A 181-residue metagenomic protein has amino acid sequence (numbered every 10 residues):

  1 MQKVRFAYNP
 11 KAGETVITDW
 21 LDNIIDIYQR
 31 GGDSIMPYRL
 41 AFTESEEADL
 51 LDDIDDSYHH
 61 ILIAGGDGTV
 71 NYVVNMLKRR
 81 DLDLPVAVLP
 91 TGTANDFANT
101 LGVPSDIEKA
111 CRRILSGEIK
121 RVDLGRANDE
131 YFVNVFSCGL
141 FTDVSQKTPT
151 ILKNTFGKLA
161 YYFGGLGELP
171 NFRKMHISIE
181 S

Functional and structural regions predicted by a protein language model:
M1-A64, N71, N75-M76, K109: ATP/NTP phosphate-donor binding region
A7, Y38-L40, R79-S181: Catalytic core of DAGKc-family lipid kinases
G65-G66, S137: Helix N-cap/beta->alpha junction signal
